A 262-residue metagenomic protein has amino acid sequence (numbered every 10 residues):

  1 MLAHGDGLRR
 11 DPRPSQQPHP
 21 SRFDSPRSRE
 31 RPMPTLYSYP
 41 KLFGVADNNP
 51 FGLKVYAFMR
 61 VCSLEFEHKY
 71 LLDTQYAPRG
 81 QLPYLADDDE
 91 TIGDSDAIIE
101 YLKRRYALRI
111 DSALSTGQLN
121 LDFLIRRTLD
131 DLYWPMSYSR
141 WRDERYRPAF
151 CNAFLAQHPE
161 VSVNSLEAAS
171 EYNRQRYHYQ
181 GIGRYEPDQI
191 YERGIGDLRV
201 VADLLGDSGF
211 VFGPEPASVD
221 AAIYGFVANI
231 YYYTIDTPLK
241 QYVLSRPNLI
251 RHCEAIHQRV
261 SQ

Functional and structural regions predicted by a protein language model:
H4, Q16-H19: Low-complexity, intrinsically disordered or signal/transmembrane-proximal segments
G5-G7, D24: Residue-identity detector for glycine
R10-R13: Intrinsically disordered, low-complexity segments enriched in serine/proline and basic residues
H19, P26-N164, V211, Y231: GST-like domain detector, emphasizing the conserved glutathione-binding G-site in the N-terminal thioredoxin-like
A57, R127, R199-D203, E254 (+1 more regions): Surface-exposed alpha-helical segments enriched in charged/polar residues
W134-R251: GST-like fold's C-terminal all-alpha helical module
R246-Q262: C-terminal active-site "lid" helix and adjoining low-complexity regulatory extension at the edge of ATP-using catalytic
